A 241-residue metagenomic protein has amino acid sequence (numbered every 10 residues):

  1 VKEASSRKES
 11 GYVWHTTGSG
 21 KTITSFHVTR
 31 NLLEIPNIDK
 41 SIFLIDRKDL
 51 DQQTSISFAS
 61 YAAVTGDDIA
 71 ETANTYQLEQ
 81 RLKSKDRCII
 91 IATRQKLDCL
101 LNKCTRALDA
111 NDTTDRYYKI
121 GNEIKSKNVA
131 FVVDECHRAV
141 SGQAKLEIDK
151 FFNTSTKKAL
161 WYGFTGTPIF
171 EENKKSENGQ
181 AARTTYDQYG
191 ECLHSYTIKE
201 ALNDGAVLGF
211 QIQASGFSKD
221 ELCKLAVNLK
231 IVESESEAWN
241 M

Functional and structural regions predicted by a protein language model:
V1-A4: Pre-Walker A adenine-sensing motif
R7-V28: Walker A/P-loop
G11-H15, D39-R47: Conserved RecA-like ASCE P-loop NTPase motor core of nucleic-acid helicases/translocases
T16-T17, E135-A139, F151, S155-K174 (+1 more regions): Conserved helicase ATPase motor motifs in RecA-like P-loop NTPase domains
L33-E34, K48-T75: Conserved helix-turn-beta segment of the N-terminal RecA-like "Helicase ATP-binding" lobe in SF1/SF2 helicases
T75-I90, C104-L108, E123: Conserved motor-coupling elements within RecA-like helicase/translocase cores
A110-L160: SF2 helicase catalytic motif II
N173-M241: Interdomain helical connector at the RecA1-RecA2 junction of SF1/SF2 helicase-like NTPases
